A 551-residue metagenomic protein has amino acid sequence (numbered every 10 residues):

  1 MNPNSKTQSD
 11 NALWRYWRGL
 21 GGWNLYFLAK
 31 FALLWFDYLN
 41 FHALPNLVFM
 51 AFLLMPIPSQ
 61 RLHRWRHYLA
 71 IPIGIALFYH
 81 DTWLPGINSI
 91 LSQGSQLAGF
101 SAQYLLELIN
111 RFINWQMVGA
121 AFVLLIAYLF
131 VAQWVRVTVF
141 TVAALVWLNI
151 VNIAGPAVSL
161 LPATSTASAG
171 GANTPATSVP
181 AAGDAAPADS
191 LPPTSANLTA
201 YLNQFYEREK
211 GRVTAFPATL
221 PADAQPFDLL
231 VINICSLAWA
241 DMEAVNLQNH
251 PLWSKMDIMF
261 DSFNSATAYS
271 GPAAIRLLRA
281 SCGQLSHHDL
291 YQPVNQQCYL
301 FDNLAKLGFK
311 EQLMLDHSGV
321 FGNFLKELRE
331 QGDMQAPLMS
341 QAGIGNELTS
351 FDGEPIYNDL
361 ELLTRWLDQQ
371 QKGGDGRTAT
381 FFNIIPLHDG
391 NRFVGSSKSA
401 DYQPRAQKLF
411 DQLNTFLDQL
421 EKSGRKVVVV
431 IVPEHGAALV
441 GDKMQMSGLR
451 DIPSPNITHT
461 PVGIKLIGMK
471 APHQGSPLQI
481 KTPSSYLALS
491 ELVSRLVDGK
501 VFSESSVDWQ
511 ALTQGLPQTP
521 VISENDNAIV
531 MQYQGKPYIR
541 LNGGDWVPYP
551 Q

Functional and structural regions predicted by a protein language model:
M1-T174: Transmembrane and membrane-interface helices of multi-pass, inner-membrane envelope-modifying transferases
Q8-D10, K426, V432-H473: Histidine-centered active-site microenvironments of extracellular/periplasmic hydrolases and transferases
V158-F393, Y486, E491-Q510: Active-site-proximal alpha/beta segments of enzymes that process anionic O-linked groups
R279-S286, D333, S396-D401, Q445-L449 (+1 more regions): Short glycine/proline- and charge-enriched loop/turn segments that cap or connect secondary-structure elements
Y291-C298, S399-Q407, R450-T458, K470-V493 (+1 more regions): A short beta-strand-to-alpha-helix junction
L304-G308, F416-K426: A structural motif corresponding to the C-terminal end of an alpha-helix and its immediate exit/capping segment
G322, W366-D411, T415, A438-L449: Active-site His/acidic residue clusters
V497, V501-Q551: Phosphate/adenylate-binding glycine loop and adjacent helical scaffold
